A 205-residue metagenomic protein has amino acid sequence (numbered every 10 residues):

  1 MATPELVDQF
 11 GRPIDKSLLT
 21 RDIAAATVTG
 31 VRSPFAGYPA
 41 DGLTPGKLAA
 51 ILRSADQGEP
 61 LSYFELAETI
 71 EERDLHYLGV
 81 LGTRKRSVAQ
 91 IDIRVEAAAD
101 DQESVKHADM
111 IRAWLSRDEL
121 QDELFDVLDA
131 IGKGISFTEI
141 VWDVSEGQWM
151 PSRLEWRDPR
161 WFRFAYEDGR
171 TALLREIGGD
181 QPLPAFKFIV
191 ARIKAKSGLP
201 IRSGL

Functional and structural regions predicted by a protein language model:
M1-R86: N-terminal-proximal low-complexity accessory segments that begin disordered and transition into the first
F10-G11, D15, L19-A24, P39 (+3 more regions): Structured, contiguous alpha/beta core segments that scaffold functional sites
H76-E103: Extended assembly-interface regions of large multimeric machines
